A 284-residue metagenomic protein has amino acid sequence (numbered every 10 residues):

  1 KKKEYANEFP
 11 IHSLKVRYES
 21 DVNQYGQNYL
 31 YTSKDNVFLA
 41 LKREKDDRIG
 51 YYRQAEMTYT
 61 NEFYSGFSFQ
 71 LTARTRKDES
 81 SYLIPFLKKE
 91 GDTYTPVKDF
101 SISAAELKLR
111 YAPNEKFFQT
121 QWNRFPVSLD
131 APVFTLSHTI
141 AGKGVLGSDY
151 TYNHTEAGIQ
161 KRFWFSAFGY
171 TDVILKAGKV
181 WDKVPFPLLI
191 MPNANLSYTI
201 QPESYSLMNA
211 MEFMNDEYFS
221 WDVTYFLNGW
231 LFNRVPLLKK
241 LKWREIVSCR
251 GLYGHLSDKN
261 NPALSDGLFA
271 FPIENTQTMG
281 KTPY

Functional and structural regions predicted by a protein language model:
K1-Y284: Exposed, low-structure sequence patches enriched in small/polar residues
